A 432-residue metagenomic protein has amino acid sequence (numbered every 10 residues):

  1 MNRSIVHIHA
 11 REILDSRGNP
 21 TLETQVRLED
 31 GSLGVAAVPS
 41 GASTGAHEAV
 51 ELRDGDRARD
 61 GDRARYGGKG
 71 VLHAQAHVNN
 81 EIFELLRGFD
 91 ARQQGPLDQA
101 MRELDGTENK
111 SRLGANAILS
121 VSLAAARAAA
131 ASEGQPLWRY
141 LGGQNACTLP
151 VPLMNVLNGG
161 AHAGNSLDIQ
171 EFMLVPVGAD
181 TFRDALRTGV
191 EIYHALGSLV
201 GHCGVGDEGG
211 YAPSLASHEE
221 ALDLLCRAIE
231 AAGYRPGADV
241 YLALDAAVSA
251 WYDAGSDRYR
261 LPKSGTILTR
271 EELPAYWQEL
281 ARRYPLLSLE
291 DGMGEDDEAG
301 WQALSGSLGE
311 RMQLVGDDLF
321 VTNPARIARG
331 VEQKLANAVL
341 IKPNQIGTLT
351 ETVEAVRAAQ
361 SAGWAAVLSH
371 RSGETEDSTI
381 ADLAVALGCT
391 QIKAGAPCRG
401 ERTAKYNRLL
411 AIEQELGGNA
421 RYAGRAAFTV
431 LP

Functional and structural regions predicted by a protein language model:
M1-L22: Short, Gly/Pro- and small/polar-rich lid/capping loops
E12, L22-D30, G34-S40, M154-L174 (+3 more regions): Short beta-strand elements
D15-R17, G106-L123, P152-G164: Glycine/serine-rich anion-binding loops at beta->alpha junctions that coordinate negatively charged ligand groups
A42-A131, Q135, A185-L186, G210: Metal- or metallocofactor-binding catalytic centers and their adjacent structured scaffolds across diverse enzyme
Q135-L153: Glycine/threonine-rich beta-strand-loop-alpha-helix active-site module that forms ligand/phosphate-binding
C147-G209: Mobile "lid/hinge" segments at catalytic clefts and subdomain interfaces of large enzymes
S198, H202, E219-P432: Catalytic core of soluble alpha/beta enzymes
